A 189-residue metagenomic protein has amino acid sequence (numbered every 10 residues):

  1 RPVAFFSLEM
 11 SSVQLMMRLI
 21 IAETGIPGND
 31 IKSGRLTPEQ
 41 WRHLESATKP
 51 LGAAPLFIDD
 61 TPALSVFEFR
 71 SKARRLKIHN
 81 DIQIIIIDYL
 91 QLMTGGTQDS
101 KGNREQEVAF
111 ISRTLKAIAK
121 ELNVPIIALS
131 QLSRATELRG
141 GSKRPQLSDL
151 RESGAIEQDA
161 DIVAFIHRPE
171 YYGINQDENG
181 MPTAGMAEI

Functional and structural regions predicted by a protein language model:
R1, I78-Q83, A117-V124: Secondary-structure transition/capping motifs at alpha-helix termini and the adjoining loop/turn into the next element
P2-D81, G95: Cytosolic-facing regulatory segments adjacent to core modules
L8, T48-P50, K77-I78, S100 (+3 more regions): Replace "in large, NTP-powered and nucleic-acid-processing enzymes" with "in large, NTP-powered factors and other
M10-V13, A22, P62-S65, L90-M93 (+3 more regions): Conserved nucleotide-binding/hydrolysis micro-motifs of P-loop NTPases
R18-G25, Q91-K116, L138-G140: Conserved P-loop NTPase nucleotide-binding/switch module
D60-K72, N103-A109, G141-P145: Active-site glycine- and acidic-residue-rich loops that bind and position anionic ligands or nucleotide-like cofactors
Q106-I189: Phosphate-binding/switch region of NTP-binding enzymes
